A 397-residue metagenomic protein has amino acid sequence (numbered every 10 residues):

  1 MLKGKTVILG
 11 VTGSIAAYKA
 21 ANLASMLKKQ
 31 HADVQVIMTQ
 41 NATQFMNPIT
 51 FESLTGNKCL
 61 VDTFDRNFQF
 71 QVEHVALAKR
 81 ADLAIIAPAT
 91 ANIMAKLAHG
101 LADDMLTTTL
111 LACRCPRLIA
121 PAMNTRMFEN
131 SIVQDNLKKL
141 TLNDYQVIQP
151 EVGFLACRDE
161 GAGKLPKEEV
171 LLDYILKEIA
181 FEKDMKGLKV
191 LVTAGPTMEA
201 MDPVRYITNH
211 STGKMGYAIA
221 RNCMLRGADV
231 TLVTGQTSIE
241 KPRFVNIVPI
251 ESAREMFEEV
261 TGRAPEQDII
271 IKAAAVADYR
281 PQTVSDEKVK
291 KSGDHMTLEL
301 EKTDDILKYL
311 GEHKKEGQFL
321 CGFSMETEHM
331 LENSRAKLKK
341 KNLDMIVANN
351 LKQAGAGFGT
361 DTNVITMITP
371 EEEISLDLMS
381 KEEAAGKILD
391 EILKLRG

Functional and structural regions predicted by a protein language model:
M1-L118, N124-G213, Y217-G397: A cross-family phosphate/adenosyl-ligand binding-site feature
